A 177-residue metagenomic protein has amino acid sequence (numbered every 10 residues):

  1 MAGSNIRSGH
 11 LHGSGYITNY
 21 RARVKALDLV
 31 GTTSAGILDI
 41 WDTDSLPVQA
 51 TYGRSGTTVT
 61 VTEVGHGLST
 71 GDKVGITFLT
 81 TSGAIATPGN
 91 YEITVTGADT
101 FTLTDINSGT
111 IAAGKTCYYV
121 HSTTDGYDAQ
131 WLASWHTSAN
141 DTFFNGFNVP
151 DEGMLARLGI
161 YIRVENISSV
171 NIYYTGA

Functional and structural regions predicted by a protein language model:
A2-A22, I40-D42, S122-T123, Q130-Y161 (+2 more regions): Beta-sandwich interaction modules
A2-R21, G31-I40, Y52-H66, T80-T87 (+2 more regions): Surface-exposed ligand/attachment interfaces on beta-rich extracellular proteins
Y20-T32, V74-T77, L158-V164: A short beta-strand element within beta-rich, extracytoplasmic domains of secreted/secretory-pathway proteins
L29, D42, I76, V95 (+3 more regions): Hydrophobic side chains in beta-strands
T33, D44, T80, N107 (+2 more regions): A broadly conserved detector of short glycine/acidic/proline-rich loop/turn motifs that flank catalytic sites and bind
S34-D39, T70-V74, S168-V170: Short beta-strand/loop motifs in extracellular/secreted proteins, especially within beta-sandwich accessory domains
P47-T123: Small/polar beta-strand repeat architecture
